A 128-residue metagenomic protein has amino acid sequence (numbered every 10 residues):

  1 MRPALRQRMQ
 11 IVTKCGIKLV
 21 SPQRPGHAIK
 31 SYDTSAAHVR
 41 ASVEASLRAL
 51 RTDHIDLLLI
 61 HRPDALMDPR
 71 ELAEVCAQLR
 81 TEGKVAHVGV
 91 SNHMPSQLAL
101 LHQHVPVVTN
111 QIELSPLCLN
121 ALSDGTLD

Functional and structural regions predicted by a protein language model:
M1-K14, D53: N-terminal binding-site loop/beta-alpha segment at the start of enzyme catalytic domains that lines or forms
Q7, A41, L50-D53, G83 (+2 more regions): Structured loop/turn residues at beta-strand edges in well-structured enzyme cores
I11, S46, I55, V88 (+1 more regions): Conserved, mostly hydrophobic/aromatic
V12-K30, H54, L59: N-terminal small/glycine-rich loop or linker at the start of catalytic domains across soluble metabolic enzymes
R24-R40, H61, L66-M67: Active-site mouth loops of central-metabolism enzymes
Y32-R51, E71, N92-L100, L122: Short, acidic/polar
L47-L66: Active-site groove signature of glycoside hydrolases
P63-D128: Beta/alpha (TIM)-barrel catalytic core signal, keyed to glycine-rich beta->alpha loops juxtaposed to Asp/Glu that bind
